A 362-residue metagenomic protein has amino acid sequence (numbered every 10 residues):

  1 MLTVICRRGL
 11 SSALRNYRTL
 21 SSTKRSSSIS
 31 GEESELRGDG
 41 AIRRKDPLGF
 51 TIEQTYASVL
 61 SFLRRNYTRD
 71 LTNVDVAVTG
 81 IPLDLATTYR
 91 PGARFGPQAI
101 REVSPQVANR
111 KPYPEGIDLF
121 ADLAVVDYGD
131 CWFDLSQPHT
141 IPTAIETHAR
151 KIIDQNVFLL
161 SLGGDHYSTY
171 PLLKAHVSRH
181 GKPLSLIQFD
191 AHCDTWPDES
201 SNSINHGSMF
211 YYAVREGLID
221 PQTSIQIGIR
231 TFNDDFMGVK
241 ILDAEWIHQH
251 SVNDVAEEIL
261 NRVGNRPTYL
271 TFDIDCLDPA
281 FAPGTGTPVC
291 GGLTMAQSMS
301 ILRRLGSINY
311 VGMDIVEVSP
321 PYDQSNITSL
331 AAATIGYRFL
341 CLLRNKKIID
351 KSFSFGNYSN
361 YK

Functional and structural regions predicted by a protein language model:
M1-S28: N-terminal mitochondrial targeting presequence
I29-K362: Conserved alpha-helical scaffold segments that buttress catalytic/binding sites
